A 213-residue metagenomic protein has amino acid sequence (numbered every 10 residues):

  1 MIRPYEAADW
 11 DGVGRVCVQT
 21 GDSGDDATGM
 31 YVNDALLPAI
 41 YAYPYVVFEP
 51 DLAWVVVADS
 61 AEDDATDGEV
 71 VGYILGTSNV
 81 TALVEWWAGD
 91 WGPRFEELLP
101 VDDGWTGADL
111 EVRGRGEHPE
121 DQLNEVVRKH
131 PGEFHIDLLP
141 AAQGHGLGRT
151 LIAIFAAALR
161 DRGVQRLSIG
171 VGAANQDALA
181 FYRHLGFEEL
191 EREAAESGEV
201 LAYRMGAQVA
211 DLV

Functional and structural regions predicted by a protein language model:
M1-R15: A short beta-loop-alpha structural element at the N-terminal edge of CoA-dependent acyl/N-acetyltransferase catalytic
G21-Y41, W86-E97: Conserved GNAT-fold acetyl-CoA-binding loop/helix
M30-A53, D59-D63: Active-site rim helix/loop that mediates acceptor-substrate recognition in acyltransferases
V55, D67-S78: Conserved beta-strand in the GNAT
N79-T81, S168-V171, R183, E188-M205: Conserved catalytic-core motifs of GNAT/GCN5-like acyltransferases
V80-H135: Conserved acyl-donor/pantetheine-binding loop and adjacent beta-alpha core of acyl/acetyltransferases and related
H130-G132, L159-G172: Conserved GNAT acetyl-CoA-binding A-motif
H135-L138, G144-A158, A180-H184: Conserved acetyl-CoA-binding loop-helix of GNAT-fold acetyltransferases
